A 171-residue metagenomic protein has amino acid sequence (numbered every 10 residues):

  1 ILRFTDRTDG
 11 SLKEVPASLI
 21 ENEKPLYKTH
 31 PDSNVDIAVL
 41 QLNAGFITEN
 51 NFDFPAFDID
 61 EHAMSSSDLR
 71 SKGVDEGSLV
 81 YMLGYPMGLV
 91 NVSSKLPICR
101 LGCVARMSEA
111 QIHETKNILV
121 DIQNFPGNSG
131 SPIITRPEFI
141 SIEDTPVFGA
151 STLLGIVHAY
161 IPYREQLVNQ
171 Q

Functional and structural regions predicted by a protein language model:
L2-G130, T135-E138, T145, G149 (+2 more regions): Serine endopeptidase catalytic core focused on the charge-relay Asp
I161: Short, glycine-/Ser/Thr-/acidic-enriched flexible segments
R164: C-terminal binding/interaction regions
